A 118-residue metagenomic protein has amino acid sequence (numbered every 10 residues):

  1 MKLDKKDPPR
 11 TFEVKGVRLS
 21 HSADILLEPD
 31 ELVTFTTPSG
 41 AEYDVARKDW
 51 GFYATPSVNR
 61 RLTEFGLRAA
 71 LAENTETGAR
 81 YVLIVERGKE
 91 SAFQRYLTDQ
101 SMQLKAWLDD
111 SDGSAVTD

Functional and structural regions predicted by a protein language model:
M1-L62: N-terminal accessory interaction module
L3, R68-E76: A short beta-strand micro-motif
G40, T77-G78: Detector for glycine-centered tight turns/loop "hinges" at secondary-structure junctions
D49, L97-D118: Short, mixed-charge low-complexity intrinsically disordered segments
R60-R61, A70-L71, G113: Short, intrinsically disordered terminal segments enriched in charged and Pro/Gly residues
E64-A69, L97: Eukaryote-specific, low-hydrophobicity, charge-rich regions
A79-V85: A short, exposed loop/beta-hairpin motif centered on an aromatic-Gly-Thr core
R87-S101: A short, charged, amphipathic alpha-helix used as a generic interaction element across diverse proteins
